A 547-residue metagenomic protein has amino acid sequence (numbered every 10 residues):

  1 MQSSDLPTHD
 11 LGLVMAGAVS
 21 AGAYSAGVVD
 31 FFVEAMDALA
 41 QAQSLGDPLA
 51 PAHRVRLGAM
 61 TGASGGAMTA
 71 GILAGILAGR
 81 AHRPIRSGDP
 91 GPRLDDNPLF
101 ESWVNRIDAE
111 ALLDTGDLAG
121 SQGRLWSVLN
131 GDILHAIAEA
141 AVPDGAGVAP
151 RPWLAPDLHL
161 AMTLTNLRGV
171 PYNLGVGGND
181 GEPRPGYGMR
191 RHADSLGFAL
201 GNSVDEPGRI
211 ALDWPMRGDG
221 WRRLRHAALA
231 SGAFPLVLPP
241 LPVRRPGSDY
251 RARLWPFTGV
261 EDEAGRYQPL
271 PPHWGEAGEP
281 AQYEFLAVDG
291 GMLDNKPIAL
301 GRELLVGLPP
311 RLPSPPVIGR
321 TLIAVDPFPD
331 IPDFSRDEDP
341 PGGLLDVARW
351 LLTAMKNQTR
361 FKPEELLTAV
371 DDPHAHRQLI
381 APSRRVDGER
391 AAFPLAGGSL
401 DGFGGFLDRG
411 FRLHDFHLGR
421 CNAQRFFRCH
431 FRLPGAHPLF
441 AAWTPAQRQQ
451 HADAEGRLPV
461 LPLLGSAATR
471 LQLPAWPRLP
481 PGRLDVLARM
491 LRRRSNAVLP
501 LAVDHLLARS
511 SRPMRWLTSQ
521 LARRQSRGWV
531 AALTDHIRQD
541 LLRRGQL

Functional and structural regions predicted by a protein language model:
M1-L547: Patatin-like phospholipase
